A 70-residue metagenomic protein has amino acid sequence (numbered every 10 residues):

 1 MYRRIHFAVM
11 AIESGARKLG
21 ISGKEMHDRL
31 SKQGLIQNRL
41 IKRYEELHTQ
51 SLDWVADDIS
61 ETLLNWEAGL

Functional and structural regions predicted by a protein language model:
M1-M26: N-terminal acidic leader/helix
I5-V9, K24, Q33, N38 (+2 more regions): Non-catalytic, well-ordered alpha-helical scaffold segments
A16-K18, K24-L47: Amphipathic, hydrophobic secondary-structure cores in small proteins
R43-L70: Long, compositionally biased
